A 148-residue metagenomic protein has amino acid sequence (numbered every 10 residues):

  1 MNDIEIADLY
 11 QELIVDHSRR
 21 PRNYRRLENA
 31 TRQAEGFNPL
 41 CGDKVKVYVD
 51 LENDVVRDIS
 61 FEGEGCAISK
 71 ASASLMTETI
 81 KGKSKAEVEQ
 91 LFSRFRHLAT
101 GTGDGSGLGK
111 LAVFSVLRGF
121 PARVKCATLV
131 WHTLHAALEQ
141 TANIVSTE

Functional and structural regions predicted by a protein language model:
M1-R25, K83-E148: C-terminal binding/interaction regions
R20-G63: Structured beta-strand/loop patches that form or line metal/cofactor-binding pockets in enzymes
P39-D50, V55, A67, H97-L98 (+2 more regions): Contiguous, function-dense segments enriched for cysteine-driven chemistry and partner/ligand-binding capacity
G63-A71: Short, thiol/selenol-centered motifs that function as redox-active sites or metal-ligating centers
S72-S84: Alpha-helical support elements that line or immediately flank enzyme active sites and cofactor-binding pockets
